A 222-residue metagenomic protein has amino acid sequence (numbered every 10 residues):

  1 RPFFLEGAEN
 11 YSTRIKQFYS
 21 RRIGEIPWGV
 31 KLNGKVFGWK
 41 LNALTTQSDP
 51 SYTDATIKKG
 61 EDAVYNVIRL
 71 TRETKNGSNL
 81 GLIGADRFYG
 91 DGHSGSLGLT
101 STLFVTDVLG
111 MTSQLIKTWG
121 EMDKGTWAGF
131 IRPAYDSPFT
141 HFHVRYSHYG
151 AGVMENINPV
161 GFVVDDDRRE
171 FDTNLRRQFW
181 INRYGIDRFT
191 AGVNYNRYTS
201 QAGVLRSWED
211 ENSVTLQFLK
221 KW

Functional and structural regions predicted by a protein language model:
R1-G34, K40-A43: Residues that cap or anchor secondary-structure elements
K16-Q17, S48, Y52-I57, A85-R87 (+3 more regions): Extracellular loop and loop/strand-boundary signature of outer-membrane beta-barrel proteins
G24-W28, K35, E61-N66, H93-L97 (+3 more regions): Residues that define the transmembrane beta-barrel architecture of outer-membrane proteins
E25-I26, F37-L41, Y52-D54, G60-N66 (+2 more regions): Outer-membrane beta-barrel translocator/receptor signature
L32, A43, L70, G98-S101 (+2 more regions): Conserved structural-core and active-site-/substrate-pathway-adjacent residues in large, well-folded domains of enzymes
V36-K40, S78, L109, S137-T140 (+1 more regions): Secondary-structure transition into beta-strands, especially the periplasmic turns and strand N-termini that construct
Y65-W119, I181, G185-Y195: Surface-exposed extracellular loop regions of Gram-negative outer-membrane beta-barrel proteins
S113-W222: Exposed, low-structure sequence patches enriched in small/polar residues
